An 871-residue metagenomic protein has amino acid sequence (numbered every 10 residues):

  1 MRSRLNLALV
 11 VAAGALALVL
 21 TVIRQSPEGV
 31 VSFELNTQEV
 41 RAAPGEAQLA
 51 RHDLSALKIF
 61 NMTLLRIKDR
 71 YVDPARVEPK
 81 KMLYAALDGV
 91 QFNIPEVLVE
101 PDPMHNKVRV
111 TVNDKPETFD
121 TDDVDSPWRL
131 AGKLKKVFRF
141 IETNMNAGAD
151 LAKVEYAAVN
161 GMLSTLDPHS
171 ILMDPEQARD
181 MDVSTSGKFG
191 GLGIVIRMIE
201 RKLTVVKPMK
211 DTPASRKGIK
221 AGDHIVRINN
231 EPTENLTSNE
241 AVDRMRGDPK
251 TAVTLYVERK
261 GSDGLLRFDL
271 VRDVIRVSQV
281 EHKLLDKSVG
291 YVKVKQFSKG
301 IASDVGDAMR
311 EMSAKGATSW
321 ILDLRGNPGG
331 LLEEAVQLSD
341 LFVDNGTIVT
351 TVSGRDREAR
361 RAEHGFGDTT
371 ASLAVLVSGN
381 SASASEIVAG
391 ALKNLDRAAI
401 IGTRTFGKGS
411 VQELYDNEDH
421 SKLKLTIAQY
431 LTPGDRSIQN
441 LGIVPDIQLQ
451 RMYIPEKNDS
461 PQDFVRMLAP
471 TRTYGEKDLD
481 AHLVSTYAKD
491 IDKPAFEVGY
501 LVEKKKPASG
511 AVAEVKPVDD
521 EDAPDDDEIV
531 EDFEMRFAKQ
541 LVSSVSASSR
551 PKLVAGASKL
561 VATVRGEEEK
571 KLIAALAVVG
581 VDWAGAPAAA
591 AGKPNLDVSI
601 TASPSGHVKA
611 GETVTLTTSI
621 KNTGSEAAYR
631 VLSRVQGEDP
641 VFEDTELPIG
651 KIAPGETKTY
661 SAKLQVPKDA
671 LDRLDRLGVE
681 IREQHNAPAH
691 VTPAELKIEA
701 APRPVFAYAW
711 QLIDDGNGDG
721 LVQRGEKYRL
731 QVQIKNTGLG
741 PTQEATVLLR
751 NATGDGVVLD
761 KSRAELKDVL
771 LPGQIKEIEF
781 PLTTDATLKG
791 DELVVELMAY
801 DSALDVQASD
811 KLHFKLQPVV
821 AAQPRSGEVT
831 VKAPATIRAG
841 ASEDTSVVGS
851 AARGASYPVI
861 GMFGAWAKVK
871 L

Functional and structural regions predicted by a protein language model:
R2-R4, P27-R41, D53-L64, R276 (+1 more regions): C-terminal "post-core" interaction segments
I67-K68, A214-T237, W320: Conserved PDZ fold ligand-binding element
A157-V159, P168-K207, A574-S599: PDZ/PDZ-like peptide-tail recognition elements
R201-T204, V226-I228, P232, E240-E281 (+1 more regions): PDZ-domain C-terminal substructure recognizer with occasional recognition of PDZ-binding tails
K210-D223, S278-E281, S846: PDZ/PDZ-like domain micro-motif
P640-A670, G756-T787: Intrinsically disordered, low-complexity Pro/Gly/Ser/Thr-rich segments with frequent PxxP/GP/PP motifs and embedded
V666-V705, R763, T783-V820: Terminal connector regions
G849-L871: SH3/SH3-like beta-barrel superfamily modules
